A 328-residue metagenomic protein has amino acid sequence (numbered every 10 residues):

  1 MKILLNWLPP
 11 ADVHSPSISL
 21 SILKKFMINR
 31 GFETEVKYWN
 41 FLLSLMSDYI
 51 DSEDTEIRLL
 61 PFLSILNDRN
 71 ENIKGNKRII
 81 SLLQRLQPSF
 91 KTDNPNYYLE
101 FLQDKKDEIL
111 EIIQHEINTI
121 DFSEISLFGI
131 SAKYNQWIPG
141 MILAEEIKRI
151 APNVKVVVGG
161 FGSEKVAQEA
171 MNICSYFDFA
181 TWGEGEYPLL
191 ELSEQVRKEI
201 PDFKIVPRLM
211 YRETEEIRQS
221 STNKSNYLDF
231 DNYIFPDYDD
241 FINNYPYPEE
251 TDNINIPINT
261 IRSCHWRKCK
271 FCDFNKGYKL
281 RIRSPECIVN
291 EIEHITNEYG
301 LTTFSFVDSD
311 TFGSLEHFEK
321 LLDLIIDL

Functional and structural regions predicted by a protein language model:
K2, P10-V13, I18-I28, E35-L42 (+2 more regions): Glycine-rich beta-alpha loop elements in corrinoid/cobalamin-binding modules across cobalamin-dependent enzymes
W7-H14, I18-S19, I282, L315 (+1 more regions): A structural motif corresponding to the C-terminal lobe/cap of the Radical SAM core domain
N29-R30, R149-V154, E199, T296-T302 (+1 more regions): Secondary-structure transition/capping motifs at alpha-helix termini and the adjoining loop/turn into the next element
E35-I113: Conserved N-terminal ligand/cofactor-binding loop architecture of enzyme catalytic domains
S44-M46, V166, K279, G313: Generic structural signal for helix capping and beta-alpha/helix-loop junctions
I73-I109, E213-P246, D252: Flexible inter-domain linker/hinge segments
N94-Y98, E124, C269-N275: Short glycine/proline-rich turn/loop motifs
L228-L328: Radical SAM [4Fe-4S] cluster-binding motif and immediate context
